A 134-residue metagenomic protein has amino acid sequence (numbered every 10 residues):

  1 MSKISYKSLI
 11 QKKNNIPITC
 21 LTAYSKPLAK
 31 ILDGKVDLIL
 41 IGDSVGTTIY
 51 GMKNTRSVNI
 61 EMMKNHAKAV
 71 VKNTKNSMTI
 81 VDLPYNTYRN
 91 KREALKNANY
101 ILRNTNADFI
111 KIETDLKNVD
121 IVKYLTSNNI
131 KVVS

Functional and structural regions predicted by a protein language model:
M1, Y24, E61-N65, R89-E93: Short secondary-structure boundary/capping elements
M1-T22, K26: N-terminal amphipathic alpha-helix/helix-capping segment at the start of soluble metabolic enzymes
S8-K13, A67-K72, L102, V122-N129: Surface-exposed amphipathic alpha-helices with a cationic face
T19-A23, I39-I41, T79-L83, I110-I112 (+1 more regions): Hydrophobic faces of well-ordered beta-strands that scaffold small-molecule active sites in alpha/beta enzyme cores
A23-L32, N90-Y100: Short, acidic/polar
L28-A29, D33, L38-K64, L83-Y88 (+1 more regions): Glycine-rich, proline-tolerant flexible connector loops at the mouths of alpha/beta enzymes
V71-D82, R89: Short, flexible active-site-proximal loops enriched in glycine and acidic residues
N76, T87-R89, L102-S134: Conserved anion-binding
